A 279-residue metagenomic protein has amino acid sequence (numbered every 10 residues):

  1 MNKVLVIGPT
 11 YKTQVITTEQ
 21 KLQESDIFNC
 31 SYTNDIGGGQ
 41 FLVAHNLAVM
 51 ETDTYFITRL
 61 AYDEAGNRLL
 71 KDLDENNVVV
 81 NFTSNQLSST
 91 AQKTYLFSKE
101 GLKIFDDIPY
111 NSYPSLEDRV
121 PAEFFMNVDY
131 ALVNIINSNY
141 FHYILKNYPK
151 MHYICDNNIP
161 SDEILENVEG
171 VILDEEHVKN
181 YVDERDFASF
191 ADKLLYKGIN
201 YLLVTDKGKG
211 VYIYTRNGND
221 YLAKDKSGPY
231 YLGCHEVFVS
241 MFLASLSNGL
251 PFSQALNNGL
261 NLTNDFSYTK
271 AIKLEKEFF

Functional and structural regions predicted by a protein language model:
M1-I57, E64-N67: Glycine-rich phosphate/adenosyl-contacting loop at the front of the ribokinase-like
K3, F82, Y130, E169-G170 (+1 more regions): Well-ordered beta-strand positions
V4, D53-Y55, V80-N81, M151-Y153 (+1 more regions): Hydrophobic anchor at the start of a short beta-strand that flanks the dinucleotide cofactor-binding loop
L5, F187-F279: Conserved phosphate-binding/catalytic region of the ribokinase-like
Y11, S31-N34, I108-N111, D156-S161 (+2 more regions): Short, acidic/turn-prone active-site loops that include or flank metal/cofactor- and phosphate-binding residues
Q20-S31, D74, G218-S227: Glycine/charged-rich beta-loop-alpha catalytic/anionic-binding loops adjacent to active sites
E24-C30, V49-Y130, F279: Conserved N-terminal subdomain of the carbohydrate kinase-like
D129-D192, G210: Conserved beta-alpha-beta core of the PfkB/ribokinase-like small-molecule kinase fold
